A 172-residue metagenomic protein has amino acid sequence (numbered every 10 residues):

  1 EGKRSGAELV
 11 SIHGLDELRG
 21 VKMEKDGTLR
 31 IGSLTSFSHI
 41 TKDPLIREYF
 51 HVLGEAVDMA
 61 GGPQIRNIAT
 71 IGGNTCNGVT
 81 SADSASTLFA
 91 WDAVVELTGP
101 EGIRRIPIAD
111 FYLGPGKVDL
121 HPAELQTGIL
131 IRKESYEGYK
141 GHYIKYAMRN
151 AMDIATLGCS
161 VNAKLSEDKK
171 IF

Functional and structural regions predicted by a protein language model:
E1-F172: C-terminal structural segment of proteins
